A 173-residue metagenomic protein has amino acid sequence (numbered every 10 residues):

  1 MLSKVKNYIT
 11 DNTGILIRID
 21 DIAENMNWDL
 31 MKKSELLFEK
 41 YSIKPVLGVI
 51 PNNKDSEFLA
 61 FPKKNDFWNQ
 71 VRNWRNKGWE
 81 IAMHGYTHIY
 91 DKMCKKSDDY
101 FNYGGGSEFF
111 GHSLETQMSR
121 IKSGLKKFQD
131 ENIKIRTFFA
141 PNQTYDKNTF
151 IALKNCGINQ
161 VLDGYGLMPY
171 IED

Functional and structural regions predicted by a protein language model:
M1-E80: Active-site beta->alpha N-cap acidic-glycine motif
S3, Y8-I9, Y41, E57-R75 (+1 more regions): Active-site-adjacent pocket scaffolds in enzyme catalytic domains
T13-I15, N132, Y170: Generic structural signal for short, solvent-exposed loop/turn connectors between secondary structure elements
N27-W28, D91-K92, N148, Y170: Active-site-proximal flexible loops/turns
M31-K33, F61-P62, K96-D98, A152-K154: Short, glycine/charged-enriched secondary-structure capping and boundary segments
K33, L37, S123, K127-D130 (+1 more regions): Amphipathic alpha-helical segments that form well-ordered structural scaffolds and often line/cohere around active
K44, G48-D146: Metal-dependent polysaccharide deacetylase catalytic core of the NodB/CE4 family, i.e., the active-site-bearing domain
